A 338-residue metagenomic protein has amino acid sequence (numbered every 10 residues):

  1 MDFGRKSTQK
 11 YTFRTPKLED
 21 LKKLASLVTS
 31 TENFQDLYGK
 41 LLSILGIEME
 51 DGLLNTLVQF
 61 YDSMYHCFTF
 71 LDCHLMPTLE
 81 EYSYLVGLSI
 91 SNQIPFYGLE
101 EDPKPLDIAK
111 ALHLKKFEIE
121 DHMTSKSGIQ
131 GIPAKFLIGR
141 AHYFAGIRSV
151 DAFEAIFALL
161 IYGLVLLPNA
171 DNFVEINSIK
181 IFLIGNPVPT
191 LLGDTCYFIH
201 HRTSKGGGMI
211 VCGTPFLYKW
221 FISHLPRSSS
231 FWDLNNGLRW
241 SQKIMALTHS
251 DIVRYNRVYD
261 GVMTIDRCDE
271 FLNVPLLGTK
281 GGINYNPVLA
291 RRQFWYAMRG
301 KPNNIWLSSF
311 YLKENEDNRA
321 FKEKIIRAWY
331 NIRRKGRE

Functional and structural regions predicted by a protein language model:
M1-E338: Structural stabilizers in ordered domains
